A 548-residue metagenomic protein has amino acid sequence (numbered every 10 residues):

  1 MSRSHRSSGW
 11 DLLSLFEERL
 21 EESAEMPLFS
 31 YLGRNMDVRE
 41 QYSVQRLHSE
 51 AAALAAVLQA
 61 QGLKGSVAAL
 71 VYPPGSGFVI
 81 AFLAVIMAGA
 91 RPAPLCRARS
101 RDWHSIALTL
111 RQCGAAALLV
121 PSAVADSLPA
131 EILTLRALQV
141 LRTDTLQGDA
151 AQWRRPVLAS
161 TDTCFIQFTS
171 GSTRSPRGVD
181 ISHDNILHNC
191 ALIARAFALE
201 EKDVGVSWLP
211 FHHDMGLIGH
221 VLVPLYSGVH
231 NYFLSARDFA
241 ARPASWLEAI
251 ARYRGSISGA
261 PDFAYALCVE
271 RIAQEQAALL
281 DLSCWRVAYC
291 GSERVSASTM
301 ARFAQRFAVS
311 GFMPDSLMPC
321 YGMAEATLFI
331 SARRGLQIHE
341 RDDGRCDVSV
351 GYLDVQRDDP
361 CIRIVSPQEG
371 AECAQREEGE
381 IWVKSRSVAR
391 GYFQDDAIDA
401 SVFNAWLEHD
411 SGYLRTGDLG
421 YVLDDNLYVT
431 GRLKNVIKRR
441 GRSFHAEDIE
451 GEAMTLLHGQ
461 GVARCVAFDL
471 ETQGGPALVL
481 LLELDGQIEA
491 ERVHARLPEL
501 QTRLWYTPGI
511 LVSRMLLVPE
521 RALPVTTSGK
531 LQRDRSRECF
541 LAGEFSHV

Functional and structural regions predicted by a protein language model:
A24-P27, A150-F168, R174-S175, D180 (+3 more regions): Conserved pre-ATP/AMP-binding loop-to-beta segment of ANL
F29-V79, L83, S100-W103, A107 (+2 more regions): Conserved AMP-binding/adenylate-forming core of the ANL superfamily
M87-A151, P156, P261-D262, L267: Structural core segment of the AMP-binding/adenylate-forming
L187-V204, D214-S256, R271-E275: Conserved AMP-binding/adenylation subdomain of ANL enzymes
G255-G259, R271-V348, C361, G370: Gly/Ser/Thr-rich phosphate-binding loop
P360-C361, Q368-R376, E380-S443: Conserved ATP-binding/catalytic segment of the ANL
G417-L419, M454-D485, S513-R514: C-terminal boundary motif of the adenylate-forming
R464, F468-D469, V479-L480, Q501-V548: Conserved C-terminal "lid"/linker of ANL adenylate-forming enzymes
